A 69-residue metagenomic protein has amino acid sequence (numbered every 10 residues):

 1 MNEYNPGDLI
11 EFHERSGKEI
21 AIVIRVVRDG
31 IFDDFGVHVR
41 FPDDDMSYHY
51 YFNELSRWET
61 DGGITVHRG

Functional and structural regions predicted by a protein language model:
E3-Y4: Short, well-ordered loop/turn sites that connect or cap secondary structure elements
R15-G17, I31, D44: Short strand-connecting beta-turns/loops that link adjacent beta-strands
G17-D29: Short beta-strand-centered aromatic/proline hotspots
A21, F32-D34, Y48-Y50: Generic domain-boundary/flexible-linker signal
G30-R40: Short, solvent-exposed secondary-structure boundary/capping segments
H38-G69: Intrinsically disordered, low-complexity, charged/polar segments
